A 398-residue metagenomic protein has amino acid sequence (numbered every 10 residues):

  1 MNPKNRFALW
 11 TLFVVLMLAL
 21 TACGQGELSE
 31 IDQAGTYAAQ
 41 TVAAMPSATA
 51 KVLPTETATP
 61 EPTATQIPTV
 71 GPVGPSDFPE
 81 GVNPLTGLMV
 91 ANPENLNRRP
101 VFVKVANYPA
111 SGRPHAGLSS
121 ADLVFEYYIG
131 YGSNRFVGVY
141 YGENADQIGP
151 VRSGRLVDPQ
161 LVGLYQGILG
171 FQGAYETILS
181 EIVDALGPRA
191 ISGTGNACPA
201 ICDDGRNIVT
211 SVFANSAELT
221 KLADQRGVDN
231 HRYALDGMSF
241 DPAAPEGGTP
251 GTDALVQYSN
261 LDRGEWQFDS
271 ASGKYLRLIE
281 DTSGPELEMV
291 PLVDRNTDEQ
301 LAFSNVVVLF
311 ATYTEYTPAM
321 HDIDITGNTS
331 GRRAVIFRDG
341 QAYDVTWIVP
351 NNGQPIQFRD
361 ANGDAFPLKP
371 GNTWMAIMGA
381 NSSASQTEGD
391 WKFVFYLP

Functional and structural regions predicted by a protein language model:
M1-N2, A48: Short, low-complexity interaction segments enriched in Ser/Thr/Pro/Gly
N2-T11: Bacterial N-terminal signal peptides that target proteins for export
W10-F13, T329: Hydrophobic alpha-helical segments and their boundary regions
C23-G81, N92-P93: Ser/Thr-rich, Proline-interspersed low-complexity disordered segments
I67-A121, F125, G130-P398: A surface/extracellular/periplasmic glyco- and lipid-processing/surface-interacting theme
